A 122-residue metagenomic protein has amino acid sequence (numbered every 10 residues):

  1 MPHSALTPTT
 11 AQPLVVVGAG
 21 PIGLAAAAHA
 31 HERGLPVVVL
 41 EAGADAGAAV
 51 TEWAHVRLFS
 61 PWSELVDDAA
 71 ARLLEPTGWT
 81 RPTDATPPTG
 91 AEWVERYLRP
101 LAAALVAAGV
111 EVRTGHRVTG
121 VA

Functional and structural regions predicted by a protein language model:
M1-A11: A short, basic/flexible loop-to-alpha-helix module at the beginning of a structural domain
Q12-V39: N-terminal Rossmann-like FAD-binding beta1-loop-alpha1 element of flavoenzymes
H29, A49, L101-A104: Residues within well-ordered alpha helices
E41-A42, H116: Glycine-rich, histidine-containing beta strand-loop boundary motifs that form or position
G43-R96: Glycine-rich active-site loop/strand segments that organize a redox cofactor
T80-A122: Feature captures the FAD/FMN-dependent oxidoreductase FAD-binding
